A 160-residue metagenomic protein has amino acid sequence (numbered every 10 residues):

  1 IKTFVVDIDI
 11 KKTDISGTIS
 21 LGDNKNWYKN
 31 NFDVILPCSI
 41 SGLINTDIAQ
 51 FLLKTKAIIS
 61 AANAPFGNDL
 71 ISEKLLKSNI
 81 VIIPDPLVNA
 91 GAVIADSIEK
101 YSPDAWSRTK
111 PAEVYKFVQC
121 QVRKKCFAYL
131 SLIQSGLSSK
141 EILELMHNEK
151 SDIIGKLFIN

Functional and structural regions predicted by a protein language model:
I1, N31-F32, K54-T55, K77-S78: Short coil/turn connectors at secondary-structure junctions
I1-V34: Glycine-rich phosphate/diphosphate-binding loop of Rossmann-like nucleotide-binding domains
V6-I8, C38-I40, A61-A62, P86: Fold-independent oxyanion-binding glycine-rich loops and adjacent beta-strand/coil segments at enzyme active sites
I10-T13, I44-D47, F66-I71: Short, glycine/polar-rich helix-capping loops at beta-to-alpha or helix-loop-helix junctions that flank or form
G17, D47-Q50, L70-S72, A95: Short amphipathic alpha-helical segments
I19, L36-L43, A62-G67: A general structural motif
N24-N31, S41-I59: Rossmann-fold NAD(P) dinucleotide-binding segment
T55-N160: Adenosine-phosphate binding glycine-rich loop
